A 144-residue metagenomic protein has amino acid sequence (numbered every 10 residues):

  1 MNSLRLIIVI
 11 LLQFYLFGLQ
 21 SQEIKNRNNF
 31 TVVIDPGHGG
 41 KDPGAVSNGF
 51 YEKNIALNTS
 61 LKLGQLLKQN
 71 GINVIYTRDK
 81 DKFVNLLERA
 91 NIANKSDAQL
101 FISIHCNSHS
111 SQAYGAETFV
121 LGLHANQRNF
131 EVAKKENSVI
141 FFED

Functional and structural regions predicted by a protein language model:
N2-I10: Sec-dependent signal peptide recognition, specifically the positively charged N-region followed immediately by
I10-Q13, D144: Short, linear, compositionally biased motifs with a strong N-terminal bias
L16-F17: N-terminal signal peptide c-region/cleavage motif recognized by signal peptidases
Q22-D144: Catalytic-core regions of hydrolytic enzymes
